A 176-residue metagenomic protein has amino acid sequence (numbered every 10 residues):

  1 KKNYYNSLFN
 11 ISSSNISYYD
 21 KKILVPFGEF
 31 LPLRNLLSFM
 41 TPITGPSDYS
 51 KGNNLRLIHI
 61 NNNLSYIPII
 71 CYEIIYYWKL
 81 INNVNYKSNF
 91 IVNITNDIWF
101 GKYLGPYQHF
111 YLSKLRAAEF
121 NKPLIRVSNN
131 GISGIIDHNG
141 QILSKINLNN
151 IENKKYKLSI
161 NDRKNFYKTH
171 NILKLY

Functional and structural regions predicted by a protein language model:
K1-H170: Soluble catalytic domains of enzymes that build or remodel membrane lipids, polysaccharides, and related
N171-Y176: Alpha-helical bilayer-embedded segments of polytopic membrane proteins, i.e., transmembrane/intramembrane helices
